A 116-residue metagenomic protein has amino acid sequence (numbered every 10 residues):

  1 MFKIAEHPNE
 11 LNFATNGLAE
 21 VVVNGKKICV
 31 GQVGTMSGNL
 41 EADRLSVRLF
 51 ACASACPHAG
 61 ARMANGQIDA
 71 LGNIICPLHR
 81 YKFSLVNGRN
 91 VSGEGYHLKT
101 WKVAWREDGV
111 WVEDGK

Functional and structural regions predicted by a protein language model:
M1-L71, K99-K116: N-terminal pre-ligand scaffold of iron-sulfur
C56, C76-H79: Short cysteine clusters
A70-P77, N90-K99: Short cysteine/histidine-rich metal-coordination sites, predominantly Zn2+-binding motifs
F83-R89: Short metal-binding segments enriched for Cys and/or His
